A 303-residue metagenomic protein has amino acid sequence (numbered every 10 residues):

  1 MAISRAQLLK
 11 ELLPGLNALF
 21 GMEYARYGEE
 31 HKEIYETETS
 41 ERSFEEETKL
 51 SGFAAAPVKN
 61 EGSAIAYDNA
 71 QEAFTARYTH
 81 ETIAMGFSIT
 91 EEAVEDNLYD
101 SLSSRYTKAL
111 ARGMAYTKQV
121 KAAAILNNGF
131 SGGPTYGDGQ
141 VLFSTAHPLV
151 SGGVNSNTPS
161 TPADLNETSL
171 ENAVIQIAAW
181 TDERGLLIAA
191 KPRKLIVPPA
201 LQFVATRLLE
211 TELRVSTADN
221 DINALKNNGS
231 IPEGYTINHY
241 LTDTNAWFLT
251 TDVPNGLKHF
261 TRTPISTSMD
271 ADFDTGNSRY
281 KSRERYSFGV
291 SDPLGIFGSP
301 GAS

Functional and structural regions predicted by a protein language model:
M1-Y27: N-terminal alpha-helical "arm" segments
A2-K10, V141-D182, A189-K194, A200-S303: Sequence/fold signature of self-assembling virion shell proteins
M22-I83: Assembly/oligomerization interface modules of large self-assembling protein complexes
T48, T82, A93, N97-L98 (+5 more regions): Solvent-exposed, flexible loop/coil residues
T75, E183-G185: A generic local secondary-structure boundary/capping motif
T75-G133, L195, Y280-S282: Long, contiguous amphipathic alpha-helices that act as assembly "spine/axial" helices in icosahedral shell and virion
T79, L187-A189: Solvent-exposed alpha-helices and their adjacent loops that cap or buttress functional pockets in soluble metabolic
K118-V154, T158: Glycine-rich, mobile lid/loop segments that gate access to catalytic sites or pores
